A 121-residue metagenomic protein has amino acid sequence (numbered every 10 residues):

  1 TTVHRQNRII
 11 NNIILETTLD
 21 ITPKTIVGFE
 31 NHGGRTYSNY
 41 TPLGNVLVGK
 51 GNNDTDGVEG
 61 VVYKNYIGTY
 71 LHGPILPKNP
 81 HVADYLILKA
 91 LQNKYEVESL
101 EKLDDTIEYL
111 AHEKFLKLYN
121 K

Functional and structural regions predicted by a protein language model:
T1-E59: Pocket-forming structural segment of enzyme catalytic cores
G60-K64: Short, flexible turn/loop "capping" segments at secondary-structure junctions
N65-K121: Acyltransferase
